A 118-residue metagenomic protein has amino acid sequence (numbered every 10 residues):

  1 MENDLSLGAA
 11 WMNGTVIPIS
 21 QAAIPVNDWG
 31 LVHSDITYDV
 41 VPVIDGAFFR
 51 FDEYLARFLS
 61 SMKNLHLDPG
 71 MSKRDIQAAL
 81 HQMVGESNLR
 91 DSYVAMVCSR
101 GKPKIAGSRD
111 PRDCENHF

Functional and structural regions predicted by a protein language model:
M1-F118: Conserved alpha/beta cores of soluble small-molecule-handling proteins
